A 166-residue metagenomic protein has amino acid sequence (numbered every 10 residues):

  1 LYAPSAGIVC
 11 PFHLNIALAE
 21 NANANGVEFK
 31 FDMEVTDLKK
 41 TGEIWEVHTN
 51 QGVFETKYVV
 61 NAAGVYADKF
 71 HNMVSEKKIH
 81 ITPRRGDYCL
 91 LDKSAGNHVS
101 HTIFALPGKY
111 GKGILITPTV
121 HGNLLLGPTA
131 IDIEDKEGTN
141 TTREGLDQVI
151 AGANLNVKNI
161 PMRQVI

Functional and structural regions predicted by a protein language model:
L1-Y2, H98: Long, low-complexity, intrinsically disordered polar/charged segments
Y2-Y58, Y66: Helical element adjacent to the flavin cofactor pocket in flavoenzyme catalytic cores
D37, V53, A63-I166: Active-site substrate-recognition segment that forms the wall of the catalytic cavity or substrate channel
